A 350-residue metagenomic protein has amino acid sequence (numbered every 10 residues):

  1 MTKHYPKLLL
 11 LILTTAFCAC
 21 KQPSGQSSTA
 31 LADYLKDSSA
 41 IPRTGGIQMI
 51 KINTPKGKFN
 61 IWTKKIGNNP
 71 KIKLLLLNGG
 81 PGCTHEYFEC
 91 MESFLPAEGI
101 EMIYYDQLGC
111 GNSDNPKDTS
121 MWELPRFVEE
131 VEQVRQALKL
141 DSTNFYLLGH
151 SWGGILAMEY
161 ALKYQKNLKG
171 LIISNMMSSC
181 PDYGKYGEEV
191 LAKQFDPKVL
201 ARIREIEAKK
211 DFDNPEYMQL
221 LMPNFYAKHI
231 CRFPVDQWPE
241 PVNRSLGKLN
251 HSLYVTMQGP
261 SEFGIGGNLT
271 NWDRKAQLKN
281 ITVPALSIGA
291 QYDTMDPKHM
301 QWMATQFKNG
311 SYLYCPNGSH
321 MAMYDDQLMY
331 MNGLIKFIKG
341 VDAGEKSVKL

Functional and structural regions predicted by a protein language model:
D37-N60: N-terminal cap/lid segment of alpha/beta-hydrolase-fold proteins
F59-N60, K64-N115: Conserved HGGG/HGGXW glycine-rich cap/lid loop of the alpha/beta-hydrolase fold
Y104-L148, W152: Active-site loop/oxyanion-hole signature of alpha/beta-hydrolase fold enzymes
T143-Y186: Conserved hydrolase catalytic core segment
L171-F212: Flexible "cap/lid" loop of the alpha/beta hydrolase fold
Q194, A201-K279, V283: Alpha/beta-hydrolase
K275-N317: Conserved loop-alpha-helix segment in the C-terminal half of the alpha/beta-hydrolase fold that carries the catalytic
G310-L350: Catalytic active-site module of serine/aspartate enzymes centered on a nucleophile-bearing elbow/loop
